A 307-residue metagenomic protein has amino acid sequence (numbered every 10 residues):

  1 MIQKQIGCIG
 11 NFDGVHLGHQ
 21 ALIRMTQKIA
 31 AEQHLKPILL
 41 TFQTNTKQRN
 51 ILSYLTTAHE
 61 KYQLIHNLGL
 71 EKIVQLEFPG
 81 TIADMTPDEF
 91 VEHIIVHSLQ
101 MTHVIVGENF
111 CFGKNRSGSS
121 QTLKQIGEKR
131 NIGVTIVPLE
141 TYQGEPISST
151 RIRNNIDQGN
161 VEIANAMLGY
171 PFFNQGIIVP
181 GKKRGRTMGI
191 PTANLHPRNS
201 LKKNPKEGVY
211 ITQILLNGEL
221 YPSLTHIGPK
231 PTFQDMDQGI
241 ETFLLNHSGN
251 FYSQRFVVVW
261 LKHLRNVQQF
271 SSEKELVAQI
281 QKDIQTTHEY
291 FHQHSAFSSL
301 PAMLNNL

Functional and structural regions predicted by a protein language model:
I2-A58: N-terminal catalytic cores of NTP/NDP-binding nucleotidyl/phosphoryl-transfer enzymes
S53-K61, D84-V91: Glycine-rich, highly charged phosphate/nucleotide-binding loops
E60-Q75: A glycine-rich helix N-cap at a beta->alpha junction
D84-P191, L215-L216, S271-E275, P301: Classical nucleotidyltransferase
G181-L307: Phosphate/ribose-recognition catalytic cores of enzymes acting on nucleotide-derived substrates
